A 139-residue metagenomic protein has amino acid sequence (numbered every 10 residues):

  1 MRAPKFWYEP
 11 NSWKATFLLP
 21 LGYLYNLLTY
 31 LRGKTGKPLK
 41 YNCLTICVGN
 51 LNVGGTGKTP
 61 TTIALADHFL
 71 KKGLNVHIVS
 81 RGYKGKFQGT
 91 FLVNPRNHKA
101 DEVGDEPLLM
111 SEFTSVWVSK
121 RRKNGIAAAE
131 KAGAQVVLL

Functional and structural regions predicted by a protein language model:
R2-T45: A transmembrane-helix-recognition feature enriched in membrane-embedded lipid enzymes and envelope glyco-/phospholipid
L24, T59, M110: Residue-level signal for inorganic ion chemistry
Y30-R96: Walker A (P-loop) phosphate-binding motif
S80-L139: P-loop/Walker-type NTP enzyme "switch/lid" segment
